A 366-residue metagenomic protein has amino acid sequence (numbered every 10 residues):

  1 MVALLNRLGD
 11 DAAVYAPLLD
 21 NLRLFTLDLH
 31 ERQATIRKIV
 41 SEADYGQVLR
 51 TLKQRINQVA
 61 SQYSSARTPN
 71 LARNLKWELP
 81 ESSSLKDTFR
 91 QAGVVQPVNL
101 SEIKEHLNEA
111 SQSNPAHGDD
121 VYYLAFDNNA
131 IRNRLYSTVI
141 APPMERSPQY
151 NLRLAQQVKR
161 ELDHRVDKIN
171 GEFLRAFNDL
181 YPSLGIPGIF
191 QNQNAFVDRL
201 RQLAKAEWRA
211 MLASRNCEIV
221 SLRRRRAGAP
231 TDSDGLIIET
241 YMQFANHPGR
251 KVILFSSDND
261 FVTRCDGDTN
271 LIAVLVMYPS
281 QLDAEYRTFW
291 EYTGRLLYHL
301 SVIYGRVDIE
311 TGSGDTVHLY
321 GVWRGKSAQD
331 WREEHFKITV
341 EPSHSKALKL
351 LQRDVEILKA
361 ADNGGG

Functional and structural regions predicted by a protein language model:
M1-F126, A130-K251, D260-G366: Feature 3881 marks metal-assisted phosphotransfer/nuclease machinery and their flanking interaction elements
L254-F255: Conserved SAM-binding loop
